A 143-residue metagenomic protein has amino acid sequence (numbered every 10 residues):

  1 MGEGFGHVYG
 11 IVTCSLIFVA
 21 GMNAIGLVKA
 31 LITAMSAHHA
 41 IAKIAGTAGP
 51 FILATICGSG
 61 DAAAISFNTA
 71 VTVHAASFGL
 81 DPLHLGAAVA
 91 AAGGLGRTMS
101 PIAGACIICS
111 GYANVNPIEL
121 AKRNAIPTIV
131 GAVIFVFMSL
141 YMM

Functional and structural regions predicted by a protein language model:
M1-L27, K43, I52: Core transmembrane alpha-helical segments of multi-pass membrane transporters/permeases
G2-E3, A30-A37, T72-S77, I118 (+1 more regions): Short amphipathic alpha-helical coupling elements at transmembrane boundaries
Y9, K43-A48, G86, A121 (+2 more regions): Hydrophobic alpha-helical transmembrane segments
V12-I17, H38-V73, S77-F78, A90 (+1 more regions): Hydrophobic alpha-helical transmembrane segments of multi-pass integral membrane proteins, predominantly secondary
C14-A20, G46-A54, P127-M142: Hydrophobic core segments of alpha-helical transmembrane domains in multi-pass membrane transport and ion-translocation
A20-A30, G60, S139-M143: Transmembrane helix-loop junctions in multi-pass membrane proteins
A30-L31, D61-H74, A103-A113: Re-entrant/interfacial helical elements at transmembrane boundaries that shape and gate the permeation pathway
T98-M143: Juxtamembrane and boundary regions of transmembrane helices in multi-pass small-molecule transporters and channels
